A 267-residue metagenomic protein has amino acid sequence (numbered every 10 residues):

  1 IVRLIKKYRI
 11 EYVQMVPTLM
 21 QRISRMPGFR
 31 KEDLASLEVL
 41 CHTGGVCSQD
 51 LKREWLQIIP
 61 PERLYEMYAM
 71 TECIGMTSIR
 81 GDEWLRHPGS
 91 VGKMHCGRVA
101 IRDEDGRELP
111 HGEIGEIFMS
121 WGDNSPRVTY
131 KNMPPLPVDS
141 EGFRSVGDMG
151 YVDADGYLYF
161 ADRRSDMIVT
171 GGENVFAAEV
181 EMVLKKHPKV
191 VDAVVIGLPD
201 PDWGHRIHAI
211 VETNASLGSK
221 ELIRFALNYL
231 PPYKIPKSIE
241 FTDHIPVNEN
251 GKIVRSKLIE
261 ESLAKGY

Functional and structural regions predicted by a protein language model:
I5-K6, V13-V16, E108, F118 (+3 more regions): AMP-binding/adenylate-forming catalytic core of the ANL superfamily
I10-M15, S24-H87, D105-E108: Gly/Ser/Thr-rich phosphate-binding loop
T18, G28, S36, P61 (+5 more regions): Glycine-centered tight turns that cap/initiate beta-strands
G44, A69, G92, D148 (+1 more regions): Active-site glycine-centered loops adjacent to acidic/histidine catalytic or metal-binding residues that shape
L64-E72, V91-M94, I196-P199, E240: Beta-strand->loop->alpha-helix junctions that form or flank phosphate-binding loops in nucleotide-handling enzymes
K93-C96, R107-V138, E173-V175: Conserved ATP/PPi-binding loop(s) of AMP-dependent carboxylate-activating enzymes
E260-Y267: Acidic/polar alpha-helix N-cap and adjacent early helical turns within long charge-rich amphipathic helices/linkers
